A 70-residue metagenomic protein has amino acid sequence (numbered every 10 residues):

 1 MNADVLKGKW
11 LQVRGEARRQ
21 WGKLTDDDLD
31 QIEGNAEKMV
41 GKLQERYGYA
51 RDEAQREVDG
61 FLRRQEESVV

Functional and structural regions predicted by a protein language model:
M1-V70: Intrinsically disordered, low-complexity, hydrophilic segments
